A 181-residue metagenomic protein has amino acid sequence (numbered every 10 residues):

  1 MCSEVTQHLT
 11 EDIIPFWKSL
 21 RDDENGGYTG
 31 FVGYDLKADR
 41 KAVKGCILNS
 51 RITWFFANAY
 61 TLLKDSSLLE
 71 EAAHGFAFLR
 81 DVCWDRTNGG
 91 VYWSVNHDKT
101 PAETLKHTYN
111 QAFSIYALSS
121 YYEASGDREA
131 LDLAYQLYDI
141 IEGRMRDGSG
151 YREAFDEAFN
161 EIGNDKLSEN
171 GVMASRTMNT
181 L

Functional and structural regions predicted by a protein language model:
M1-L181: Glycan-recognition and catalytic cores of secretory/periplasmic carbohydrate-active enzymes
